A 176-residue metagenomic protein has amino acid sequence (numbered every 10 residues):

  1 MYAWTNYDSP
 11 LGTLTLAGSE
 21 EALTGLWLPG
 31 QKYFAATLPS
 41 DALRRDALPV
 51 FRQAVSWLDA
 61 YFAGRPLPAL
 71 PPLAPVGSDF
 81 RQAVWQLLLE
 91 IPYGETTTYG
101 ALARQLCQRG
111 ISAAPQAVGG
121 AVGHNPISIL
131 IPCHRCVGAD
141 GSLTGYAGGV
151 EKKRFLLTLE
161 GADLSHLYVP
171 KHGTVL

Functional and structural regions predicted by a protein language model:
M1-R109, L159-L176: Basic nucleic-acid-binding alpha-helical/helix-turn surface characteristic of O6-alkylguanine DNA
T13-L14, A117, L143: Histidine-centered metal-chelating micro-motifs
L88, P115-G123: Major-groove recognition helix of helix-turn-helix-like DNA-binding domains
C107-A117: Short, basic interhelical loop/turn and adjoining N-cap of the next helix at nucleic-acid- or acidic-partner-contacting
H124-S128: Terminal helix-turn-helix DNA-binding modules in bacterial transcription factors
L130-A147: Charged low-complexity interaction tracts in eukaryotic proteins
K152-K153: Functionally important transmembrane alpha-helices
